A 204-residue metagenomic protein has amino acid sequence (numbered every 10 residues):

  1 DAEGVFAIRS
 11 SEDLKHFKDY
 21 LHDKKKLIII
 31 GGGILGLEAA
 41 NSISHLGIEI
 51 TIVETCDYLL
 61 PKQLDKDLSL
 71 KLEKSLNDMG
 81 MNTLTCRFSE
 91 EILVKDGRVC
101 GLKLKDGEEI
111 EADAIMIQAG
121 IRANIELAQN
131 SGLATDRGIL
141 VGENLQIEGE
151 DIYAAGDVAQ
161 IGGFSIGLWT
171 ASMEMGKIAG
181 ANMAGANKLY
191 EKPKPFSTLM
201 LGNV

Functional and structural regions predicted by a protein language model:
A2-H22, V94-R98, K103, E108-A181: FAD-site-proximal beta/loop scaffold in flavoenzymes
R9-S10, I30-G33: Glycine-rich Rossmann-fold phosphate-binding loop(s) that bind the pyrophosphate of adenine dinucleotide cofactors
L14, G36, L59, I92 (+3 more regions): Flexible, glycine-rich phosphate/dinucleotide-binding loops and adjacent beta-alpha linkers at cofactor/substrate
D19-H22, N41, H45, K74 (+2 more regions): Short, well-ordered alpha-helices that flank and scaffold nucleotide-derived cofactor binding pockets
K26, L35-E91, S172, Y190-G202: Rossmann-like dinucleotide-binding cores of NAD(P)H-dependent redox enzymes
G33-G36, G180: Catalytic nucleophile loop
Q160, F164-I166, A181-V204: Active-site-proximal substrate-binding core of FAD-dependent oxidoreductases
